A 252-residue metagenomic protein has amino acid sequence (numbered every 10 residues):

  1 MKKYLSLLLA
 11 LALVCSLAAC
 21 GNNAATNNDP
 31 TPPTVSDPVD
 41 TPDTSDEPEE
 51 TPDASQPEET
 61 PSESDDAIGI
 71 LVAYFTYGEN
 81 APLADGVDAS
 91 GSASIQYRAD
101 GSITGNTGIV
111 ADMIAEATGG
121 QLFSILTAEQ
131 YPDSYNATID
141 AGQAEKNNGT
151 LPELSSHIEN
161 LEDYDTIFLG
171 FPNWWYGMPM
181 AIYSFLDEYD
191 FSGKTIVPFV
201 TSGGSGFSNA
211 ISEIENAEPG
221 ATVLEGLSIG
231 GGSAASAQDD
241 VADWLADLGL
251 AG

Functional and structural regions predicted by a protein language model:
M1-L9: Positively charged n-region of N-terminal signal peptides that target proteins for export
L8, C20-G21: Domain-scale selection of a single, long terminal region that carries the protein's primary operational module
C15-A19: C-terminal motif of bacterial Sec signal peptides marking the signal peptidase cleavage site
G21-G252: Active-site-proximal alpha-helix that buttresses catalytic centers in soluble enzyme cores
